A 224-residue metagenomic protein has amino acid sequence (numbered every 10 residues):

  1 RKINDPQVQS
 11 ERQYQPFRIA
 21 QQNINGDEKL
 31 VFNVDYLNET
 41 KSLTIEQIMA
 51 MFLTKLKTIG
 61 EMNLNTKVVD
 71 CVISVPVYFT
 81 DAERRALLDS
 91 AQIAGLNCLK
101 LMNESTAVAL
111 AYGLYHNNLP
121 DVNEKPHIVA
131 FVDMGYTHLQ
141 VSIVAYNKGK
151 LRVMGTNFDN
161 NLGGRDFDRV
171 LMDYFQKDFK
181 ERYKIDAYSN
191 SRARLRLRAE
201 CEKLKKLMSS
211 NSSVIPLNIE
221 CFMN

Functional and structural regions predicted by a protein language model:
R1-D27, L37-M51, T58-N224: Oxyanion-binding/catalytic loops of NTP- or PPi-dependent enzymes
